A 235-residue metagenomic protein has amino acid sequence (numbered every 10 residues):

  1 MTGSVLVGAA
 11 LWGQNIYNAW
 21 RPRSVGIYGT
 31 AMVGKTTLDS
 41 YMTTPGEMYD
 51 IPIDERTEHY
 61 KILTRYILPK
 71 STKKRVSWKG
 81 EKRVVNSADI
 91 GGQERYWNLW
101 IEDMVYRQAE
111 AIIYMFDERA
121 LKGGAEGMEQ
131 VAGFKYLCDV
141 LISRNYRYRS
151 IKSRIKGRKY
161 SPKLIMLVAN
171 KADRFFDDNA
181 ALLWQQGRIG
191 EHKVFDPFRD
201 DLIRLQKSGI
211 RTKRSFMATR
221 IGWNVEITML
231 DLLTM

Functional and structural regions predicted by a protein language model:
M1-T30: Short, flexible boundary segments at extreme N-termini or domain junctions of P-loop NTPases and their
R23-E47: Glycine-rich phosphate-binding P-loop
V33-G34, Q93-R95, E118-G123, A172-F176 (+1 more regions): Short acidic, S/G/P-rich loop/turn micro-motifs used as interaction or catalytic elements
G34-K35, F175, S215-M235: Conserved GTPase G-domain signal focused on the G5
T43-V84, E94-W97: Switch I (effector-binding) loop of TRAFAC-class P-loop GTPase G-domains
N86-D89: Short hydrophobic beta-strand that contains or immediately precedes a catalytic carboxylate
N98-M104: Conserved alpha-helical scaffold flanking the Walker A/P-loop in AAA+ ATPase domains
M104-Y106, A111, F116-S208: Conserved C-terminal guanine-recognition region of P-loop GTPase G domains, centered on the G4
